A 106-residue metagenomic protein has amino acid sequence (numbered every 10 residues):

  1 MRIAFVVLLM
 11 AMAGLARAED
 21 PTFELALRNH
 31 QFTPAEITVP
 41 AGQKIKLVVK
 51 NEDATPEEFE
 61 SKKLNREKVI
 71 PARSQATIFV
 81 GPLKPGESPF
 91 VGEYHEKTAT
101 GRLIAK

Functional and structural regions predicted by a protein language model:
I3-A13: Sec-dependent N-terminal signal peptides
G14-A18: Sec/Tat signal peptide C-region and signal peptidase I cleavage site
E19-G42: N-terminal edge beta-strand
P21-E24, I70-K106: Extracellular/periplasmic metallocenter environments
A35-I37, N65-V69: Beta-strand-rich interaction surfaces with strong enrichment in secreted/lumenal proteins
I45, T55-E57, A99-G101: Short beta-strand/loop motifs in extracellular/secreted proteins, especially within beta-sandwich accessory domains
V49-N51: Asparagine-centered strand-capping/turn motif at beta-strand->loop junctions
E57-K63: Change to "...patches in solvent-exposed regions of secreted, membrane-anchored, or virion-exposed structural
